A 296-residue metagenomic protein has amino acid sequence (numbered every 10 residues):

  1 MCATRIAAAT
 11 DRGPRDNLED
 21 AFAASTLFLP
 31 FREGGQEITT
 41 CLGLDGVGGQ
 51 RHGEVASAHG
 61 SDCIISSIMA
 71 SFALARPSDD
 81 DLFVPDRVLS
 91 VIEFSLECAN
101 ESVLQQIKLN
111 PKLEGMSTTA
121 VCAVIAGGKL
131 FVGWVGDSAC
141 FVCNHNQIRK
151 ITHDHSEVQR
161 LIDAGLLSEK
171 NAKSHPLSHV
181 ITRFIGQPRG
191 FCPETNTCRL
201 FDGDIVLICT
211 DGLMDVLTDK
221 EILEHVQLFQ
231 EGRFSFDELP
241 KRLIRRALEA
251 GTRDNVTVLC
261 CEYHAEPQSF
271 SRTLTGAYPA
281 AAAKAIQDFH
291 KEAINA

Functional and structural regions predicted by a protein language model:
M1-A296: PP2C/PPM-type serine/threonine phosphatase catalytic domain
